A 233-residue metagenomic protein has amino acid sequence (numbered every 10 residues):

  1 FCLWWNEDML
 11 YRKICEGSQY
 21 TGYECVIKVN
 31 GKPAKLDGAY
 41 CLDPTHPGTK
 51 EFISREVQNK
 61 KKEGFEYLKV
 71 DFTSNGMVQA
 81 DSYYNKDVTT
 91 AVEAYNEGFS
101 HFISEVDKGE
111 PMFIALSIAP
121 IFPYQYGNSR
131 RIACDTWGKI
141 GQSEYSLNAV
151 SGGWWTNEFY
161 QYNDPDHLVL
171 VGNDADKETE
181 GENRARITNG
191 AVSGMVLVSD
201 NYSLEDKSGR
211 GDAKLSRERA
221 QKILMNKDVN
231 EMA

Functional and structural regions predicted by a protein language model:
F1-N6, L42: Short intrinsically disordered, low-complexity coil segments enriched in acidic
C2, Y67-K69, P111-A115: Structural preference for beta-strand elements that scaffold enzyme active sites
W4-L10, T73-N75, S117-I121: Active-site beta-loop-alpha junctions enriched in small/polar residues
K13-E51, R55, N96-G211: Glycan-recognition surfaces
I53-S82: Active-site groove signature of glycoside hydrolases
K62, E66, Y160, V198 (+2 more regions): Intrinsically disordered or highly flexible coil/loop and linker segments, enriched in small and charged/polar residues
V78-E93: Active-site cleft segment of glycoside hydrolase catalytic domains centered on the general acid/base Glu
L204-A233: Non-catalytic C-terminal accessory modules of carbohydrate-active enzymes
